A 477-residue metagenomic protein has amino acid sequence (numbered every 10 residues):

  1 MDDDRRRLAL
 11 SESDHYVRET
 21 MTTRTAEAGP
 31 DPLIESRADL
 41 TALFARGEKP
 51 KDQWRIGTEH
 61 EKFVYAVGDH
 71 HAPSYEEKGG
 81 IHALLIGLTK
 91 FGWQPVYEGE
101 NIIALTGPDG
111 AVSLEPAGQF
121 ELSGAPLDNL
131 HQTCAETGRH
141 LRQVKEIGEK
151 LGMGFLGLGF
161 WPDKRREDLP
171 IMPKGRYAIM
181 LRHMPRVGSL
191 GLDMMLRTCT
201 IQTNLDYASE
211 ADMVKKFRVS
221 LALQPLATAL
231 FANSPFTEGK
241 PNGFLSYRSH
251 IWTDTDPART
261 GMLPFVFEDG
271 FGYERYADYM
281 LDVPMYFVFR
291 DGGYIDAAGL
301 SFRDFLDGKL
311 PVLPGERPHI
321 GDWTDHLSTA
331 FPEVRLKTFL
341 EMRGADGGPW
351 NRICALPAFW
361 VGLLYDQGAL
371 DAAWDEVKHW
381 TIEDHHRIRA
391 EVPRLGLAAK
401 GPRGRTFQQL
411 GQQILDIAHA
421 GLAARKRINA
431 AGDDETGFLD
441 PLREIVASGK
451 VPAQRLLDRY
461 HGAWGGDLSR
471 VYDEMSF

Functional and structural regions predicted by a protein language model:
M1-T20: N-terminal amphipathic/basic-hydrophobic helices that include classical n-h-c signal peptides and signal-anchor
Y16-S189, R197, A232, R352 (+7 more regions): Terminal catalytic/cofactor-binding subdomain
P50, N129-Q132, E136, N204-A208 (+4 more regions): Conserved aromatic-histidine-acidic binding/catalytic patches
F63, E121, Q202-D206, E341-R343: Structured core elements
Y65-V67, A125, D206-A208, A345 (+1 more regions): Solvent-exposed residues in well-ordered beta-strands and their adjoining turns, especially edge/terminal strands
E149-K150, G154-R335: Loop-rich catalytic cores of soluble enzymes, especially ATP-dependent carboxylate-amine ligases and other
F302-D384: Long, well-ordered mid-to-C-terminal structural blocks that present hydrophobic/aromatic surfaces
R425-N429: C-terminal accessory/interaction regions of large nucleic acid-associated machines
